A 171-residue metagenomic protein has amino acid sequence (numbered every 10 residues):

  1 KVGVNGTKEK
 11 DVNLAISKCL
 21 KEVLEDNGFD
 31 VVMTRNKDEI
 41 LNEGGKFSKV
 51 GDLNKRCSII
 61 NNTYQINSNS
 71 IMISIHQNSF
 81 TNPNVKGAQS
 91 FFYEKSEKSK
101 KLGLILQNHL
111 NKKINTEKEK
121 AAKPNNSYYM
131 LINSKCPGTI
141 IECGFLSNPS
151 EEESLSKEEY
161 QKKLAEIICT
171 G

Functional and structural regions predicted by a protein language model:
K1-L102: Catalytic-core regions of hydrolytic enzymes
K1-T7, L41, F47, G51 (+5 more regions): Peptidoglycan cell-wall recognition and remodeling modules
K10, F91-K95, H109-K112, E158-K162: Short, low-complexity, polar/charged sequence segments that are solvent-exposed and flexible
L14-S17, K21, Q107, A165 (+1 more regions): A generic structural signal for short, well-ordered alpha-helical segments in conserved domains
V23, K113, G171: Short alpha-helical functional segments enriched in proximate histidine and acidic residues
G28-T34, Q77-N78, N111-A121, N133-K135: Noncatalytic linker/hinge segments flanking ATPase motor cores
T63, S74, T81, K118-G171: Active-site-adjacent mobile loop/cap segments within catalytic or ligand-binding domains
K98-P124: Active-site-adjacent substrate-binding region of metalloamidase/peptidase-like peptide-processing proteins
